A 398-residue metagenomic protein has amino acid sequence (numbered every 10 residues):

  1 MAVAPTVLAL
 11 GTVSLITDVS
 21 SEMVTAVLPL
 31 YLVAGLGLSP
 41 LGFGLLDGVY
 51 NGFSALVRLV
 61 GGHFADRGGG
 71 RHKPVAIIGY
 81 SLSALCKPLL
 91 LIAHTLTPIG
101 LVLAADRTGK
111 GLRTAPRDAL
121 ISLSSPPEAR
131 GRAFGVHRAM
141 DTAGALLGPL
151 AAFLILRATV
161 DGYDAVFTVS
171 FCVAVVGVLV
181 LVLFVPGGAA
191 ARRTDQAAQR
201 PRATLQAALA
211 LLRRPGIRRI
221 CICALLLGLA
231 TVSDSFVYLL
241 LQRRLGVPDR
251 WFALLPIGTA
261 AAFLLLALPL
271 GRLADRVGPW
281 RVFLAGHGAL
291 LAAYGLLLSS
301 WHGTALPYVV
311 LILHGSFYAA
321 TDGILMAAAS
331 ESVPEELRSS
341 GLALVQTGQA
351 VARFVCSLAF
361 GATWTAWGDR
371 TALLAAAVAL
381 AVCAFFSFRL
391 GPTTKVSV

Functional and structural regions predicted by a protein language model:
M1-A4, G187-I222: Juxtamembrane intracellular "pre-TM" segments in multi-pass secondary transporters
M1-S54, G216-L255: Helix-loop boundary and gating motifs at the non-cytosolic
L30-G35, L147-A165, V355-T371: Transmembrane alpha-helix termini and helix-breaking/packing motifs in multi-pass membrane transporters
V57-G70, L156, L266-P279, W364-T365: Helix-to-loop junctions at the C-terminal end of transmembrane segments in multipass secondary transporters
P74-P88, F171, R281-L296, A377: Structural signature of the two symmetry-related core transmembrane helices
V102-A143: Cytoplasmic helix-loop-helix junction between adjacent transmembrane helices in 12-TM secondary transporters
D164-L183, T371-F388: Symmetry-related core transmembrane helices of the 12-TM Major Facilitator Superfamily/SLC fold
V173, L181-A197, F388-V398: Helix-loop junctions on the cytosolic side of multi-pass membrane transporters, especially the intracellular loop
